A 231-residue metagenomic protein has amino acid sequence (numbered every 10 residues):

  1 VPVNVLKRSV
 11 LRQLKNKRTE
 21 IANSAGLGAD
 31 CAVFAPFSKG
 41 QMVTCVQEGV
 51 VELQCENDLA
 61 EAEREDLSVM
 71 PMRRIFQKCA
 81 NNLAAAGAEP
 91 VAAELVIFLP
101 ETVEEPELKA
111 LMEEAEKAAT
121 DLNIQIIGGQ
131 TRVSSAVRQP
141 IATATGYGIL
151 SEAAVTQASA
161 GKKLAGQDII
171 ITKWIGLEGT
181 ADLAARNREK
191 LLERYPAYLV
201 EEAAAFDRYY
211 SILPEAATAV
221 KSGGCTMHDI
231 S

Functional and structural regions predicted by a protein language model:
V1-S231: Helix-biased detector of long, well-ordered alpha-helical tracts
